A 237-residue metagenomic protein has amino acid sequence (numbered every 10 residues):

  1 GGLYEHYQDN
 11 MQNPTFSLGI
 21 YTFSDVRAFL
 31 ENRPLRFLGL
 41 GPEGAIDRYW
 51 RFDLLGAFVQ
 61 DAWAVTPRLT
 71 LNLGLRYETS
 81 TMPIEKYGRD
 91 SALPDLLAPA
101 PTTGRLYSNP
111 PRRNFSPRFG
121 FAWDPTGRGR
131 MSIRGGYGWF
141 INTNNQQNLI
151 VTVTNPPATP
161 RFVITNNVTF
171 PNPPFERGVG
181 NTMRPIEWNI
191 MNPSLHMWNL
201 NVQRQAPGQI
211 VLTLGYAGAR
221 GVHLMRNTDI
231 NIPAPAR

Functional and structural regions predicted by a protein language model:
G1-R237: Short acidic-glycine motifs
